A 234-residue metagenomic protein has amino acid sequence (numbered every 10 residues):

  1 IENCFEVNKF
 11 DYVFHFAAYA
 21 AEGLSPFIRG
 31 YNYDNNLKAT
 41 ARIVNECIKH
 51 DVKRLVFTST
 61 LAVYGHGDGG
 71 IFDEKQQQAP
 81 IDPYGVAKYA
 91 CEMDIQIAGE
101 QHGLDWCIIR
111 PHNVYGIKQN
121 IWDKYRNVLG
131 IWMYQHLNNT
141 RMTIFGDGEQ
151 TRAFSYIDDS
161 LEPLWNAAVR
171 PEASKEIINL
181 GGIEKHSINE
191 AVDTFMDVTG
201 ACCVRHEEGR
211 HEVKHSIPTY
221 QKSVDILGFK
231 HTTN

Functional and structural regions predicted by a protein language model:
I1-P111: N-terminal Rossmann-like NAD(P)+-binding domain of SDR-like oxidoreductases, especially those catalyzing
E2, D11, G23, G30 (+7 more regions): Residues in well-ordered alpha-helical elements
L24-S25, I48, H66-D68, K118-N120 (+2 more regions): Short glycine-/acidic-enriched loop or helix-start segments at secondary-structure transitions that form or flank
A62-V63, N113-G116, D225: Active-site micro-motifs of SAM-dependent methyltransferase domains
G70, Q96-T151, I157-N166, D193-M196: NAD(P)-dependent short-chain dehydrogenase/reductase
P83, C91, Y125, I188 (+1 more regions): Conserved donor sugar-nucleotide recognition element shared by glycan-biosynthetic enzymes
L137-N234: C-terminal substrate-binding subdomain of Rossmann-fold SDR/epimerase-dehydratase oxidoreductases
